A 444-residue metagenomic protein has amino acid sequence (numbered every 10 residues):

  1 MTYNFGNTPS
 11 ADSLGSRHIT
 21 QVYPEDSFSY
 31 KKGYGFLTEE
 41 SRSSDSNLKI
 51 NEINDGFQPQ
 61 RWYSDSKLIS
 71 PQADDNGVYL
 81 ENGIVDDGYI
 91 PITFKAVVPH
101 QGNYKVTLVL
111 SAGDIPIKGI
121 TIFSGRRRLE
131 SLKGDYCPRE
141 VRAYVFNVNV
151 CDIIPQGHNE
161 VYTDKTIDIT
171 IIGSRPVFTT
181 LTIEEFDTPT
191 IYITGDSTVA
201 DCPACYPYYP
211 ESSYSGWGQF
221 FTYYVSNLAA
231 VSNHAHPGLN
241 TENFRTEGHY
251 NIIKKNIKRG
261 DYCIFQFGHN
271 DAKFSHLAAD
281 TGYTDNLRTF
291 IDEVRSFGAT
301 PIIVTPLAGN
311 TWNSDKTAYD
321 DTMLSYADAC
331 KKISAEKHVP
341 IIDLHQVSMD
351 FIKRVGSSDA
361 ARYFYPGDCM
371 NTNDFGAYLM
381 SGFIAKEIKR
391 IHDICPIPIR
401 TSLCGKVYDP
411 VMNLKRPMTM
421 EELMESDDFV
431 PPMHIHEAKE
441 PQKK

Functional and structural regions predicted by a protein language model:
M1-C205, S213-S215, K444: Compositionally biased, intrinsically disordered or flexible polar/acidic segments
M1-Y3, T8, D87-Y89, S357-K444: Conserved catalytic region of serine esterases and O-acyltransferases that act on ester linkages in lipids
S174, E184, P189-I193, T198-D292 (+2 more regions): Conserved SGNH/GDSL esterase-like catalytic core that processes O-acyl groups on lipids and polysaccharides
D261, D292-T300, V339: A short helix->loop->beta-strand "cap" motif at the edges of active sites that frequently abuts
I264-Q266, P301-T305, I341-H345: Short beta-strand segments at enzyme active-site cores
Y283, L287, A327, A377: Aromatic/hydrophobic pocket-lining residues that form the small-molecule binding cavity in soluble enzyme cores
R288, R295, K331-A335: Anion (oxyanion) recognition and catalysis
T311-H345: Substrate-gating cap/lid alpha-helix
